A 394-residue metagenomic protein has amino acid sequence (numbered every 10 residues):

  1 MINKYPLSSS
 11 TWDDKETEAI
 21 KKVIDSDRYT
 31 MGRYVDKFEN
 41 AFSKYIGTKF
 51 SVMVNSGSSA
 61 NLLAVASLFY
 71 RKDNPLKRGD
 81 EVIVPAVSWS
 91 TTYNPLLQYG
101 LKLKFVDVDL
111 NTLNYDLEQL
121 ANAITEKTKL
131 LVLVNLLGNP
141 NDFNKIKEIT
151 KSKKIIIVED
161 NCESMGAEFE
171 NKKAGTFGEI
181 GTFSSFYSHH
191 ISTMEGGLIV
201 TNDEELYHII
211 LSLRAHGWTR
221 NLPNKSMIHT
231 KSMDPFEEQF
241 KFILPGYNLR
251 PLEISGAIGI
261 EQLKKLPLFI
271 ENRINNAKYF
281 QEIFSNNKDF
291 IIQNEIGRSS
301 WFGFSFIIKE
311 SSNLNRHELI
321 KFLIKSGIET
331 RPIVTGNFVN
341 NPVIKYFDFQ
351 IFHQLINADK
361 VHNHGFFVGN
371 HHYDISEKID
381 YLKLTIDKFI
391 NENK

Functional and structural regions predicted by a protein language model:
M1-R28, R33, K241-I243, G369: N-terminal "arm"/small-domain region of PLP-dependent enzymes with the aminotransferase-like
S9, N74, K173-A174, H189-H190 (+3 more regions): Short secondary-structure boundary/capping segments
R28, G32-E81, P95-L97, F105 (+1 more regions): Phosphate-binding glycine-rich loop
V35-N40, T48-V52, G57-S58, E118 (+6 more regions): PLP-dependent aminotransferase class I/II
Y70-L136, P140-S152, I156-N161, E168: PLP-dependent aminotransferase-like
E159-T193, H208, E237-I243: Conserved active-site segment immediately N-terminal to the catalytic lysine that forms the internal aldimine
T176-N221, E253: Active-site PLP attachment segment
